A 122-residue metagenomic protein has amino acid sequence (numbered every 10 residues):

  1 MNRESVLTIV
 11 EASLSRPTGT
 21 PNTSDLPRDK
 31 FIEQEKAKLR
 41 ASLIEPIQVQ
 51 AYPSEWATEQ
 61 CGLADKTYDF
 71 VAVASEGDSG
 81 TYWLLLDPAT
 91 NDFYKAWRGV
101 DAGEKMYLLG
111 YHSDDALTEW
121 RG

Functional and structural regions predicted by a protein language model:
M1-C61: N-terminal domain-onset segments
P17, Q60, S75-D78, W97 (+1 more regions): Intrinsically disordered, low-complexity segments enriched in small/polar residues
R40-N91: Amphipathic, interaction-prone secondary-structure segments
G62, L85-G122: Acidic, proline/glycine-rich low-complexity IDRs
